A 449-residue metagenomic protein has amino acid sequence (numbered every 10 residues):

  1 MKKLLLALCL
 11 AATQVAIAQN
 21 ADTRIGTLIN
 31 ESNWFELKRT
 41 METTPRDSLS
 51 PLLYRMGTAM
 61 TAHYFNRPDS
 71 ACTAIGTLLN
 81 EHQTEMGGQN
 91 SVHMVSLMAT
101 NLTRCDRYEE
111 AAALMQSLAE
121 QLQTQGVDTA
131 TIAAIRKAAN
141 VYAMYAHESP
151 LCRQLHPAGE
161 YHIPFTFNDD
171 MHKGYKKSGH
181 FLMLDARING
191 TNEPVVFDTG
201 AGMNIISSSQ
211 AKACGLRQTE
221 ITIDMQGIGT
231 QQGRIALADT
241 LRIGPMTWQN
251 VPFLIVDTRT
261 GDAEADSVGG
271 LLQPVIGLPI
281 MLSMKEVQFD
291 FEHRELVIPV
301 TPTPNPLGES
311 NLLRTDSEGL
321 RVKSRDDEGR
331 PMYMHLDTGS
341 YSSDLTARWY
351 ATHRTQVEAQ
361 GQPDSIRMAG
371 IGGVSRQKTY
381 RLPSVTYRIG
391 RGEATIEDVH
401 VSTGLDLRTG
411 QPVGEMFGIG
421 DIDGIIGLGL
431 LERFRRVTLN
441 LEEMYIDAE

Functional and structural regions predicted by a protein language model:
M1-D22: Bacterial Sec-dependent N-terminal signal peptides
Q19-E449: Pepsin/retropepsin-fold aspartyl endopeptidases
